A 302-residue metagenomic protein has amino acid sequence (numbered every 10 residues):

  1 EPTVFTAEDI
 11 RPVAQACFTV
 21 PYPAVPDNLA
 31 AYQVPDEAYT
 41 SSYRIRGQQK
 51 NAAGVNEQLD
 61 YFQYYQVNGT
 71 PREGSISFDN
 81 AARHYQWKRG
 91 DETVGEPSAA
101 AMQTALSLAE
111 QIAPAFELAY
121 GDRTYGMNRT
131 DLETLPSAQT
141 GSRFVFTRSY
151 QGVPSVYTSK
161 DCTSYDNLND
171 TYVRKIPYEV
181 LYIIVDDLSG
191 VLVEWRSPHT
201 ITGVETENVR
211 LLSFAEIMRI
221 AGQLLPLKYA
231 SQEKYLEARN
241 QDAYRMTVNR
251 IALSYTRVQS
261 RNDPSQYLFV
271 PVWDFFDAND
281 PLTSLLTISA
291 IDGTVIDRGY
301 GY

Functional and structural regions predicted by a protein language model:
E1-V173: Preferential activation on post-signal-peptide N-terminal prodomains/segments of secreted or lumenal proteins
A52-G54, D280-T283: Glycine-centered tight beta-turn/hairpin loop motif at sheet-sheet or coil-to-beta transitions
N68-G95, Y178-I183, D187-L212, T283-Y302: A short, surface-exposed interaction/processing loop segment used at functional sites
L108-F269, D274-D277: Segments that shape or occlude catalytic/ligand-binding pockets
